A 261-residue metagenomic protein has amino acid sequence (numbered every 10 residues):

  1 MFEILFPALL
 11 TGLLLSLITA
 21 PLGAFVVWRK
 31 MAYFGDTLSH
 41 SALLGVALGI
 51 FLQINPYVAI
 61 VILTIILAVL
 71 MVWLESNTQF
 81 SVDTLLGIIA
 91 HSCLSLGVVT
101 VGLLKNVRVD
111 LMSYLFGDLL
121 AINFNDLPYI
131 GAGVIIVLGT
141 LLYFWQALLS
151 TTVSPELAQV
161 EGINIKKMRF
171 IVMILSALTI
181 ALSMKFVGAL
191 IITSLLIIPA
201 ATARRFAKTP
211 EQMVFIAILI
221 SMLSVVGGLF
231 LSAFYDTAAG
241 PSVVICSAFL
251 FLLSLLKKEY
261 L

Functional and structural regions predicted by a protein language model:
M1, L115, L119-L120, I220-Y260: C-terminal binding/interaction regions
M1-L17: Membrane-interfacial amphipathic/re-entrant helices at transmembrane-helix boundaries
F6-P7, T78, L86-A147: Transmembrane helix-bundle core of multi-pass membrane transporters and related energy-transducing complexes
A8-T11, P56-T64, D83, G87 (+3 more regions): Loop-to-transmembrane alpha-helix initiation sites
A24-V107, A203-F215, S232-F234, E259-Y260: Short loop segments and helix-boundary regions at transmembrane helix junctions of multi-pass inner-membrane proteins
S41-F51, I89-V101, A121, I165-F170 (+3 more regions): Small-residue-rich segments of transmembrane alpha-helices in multi-pass membrane proteins, especially helix faces
G139-V172: Membrane-helix/interface signature in polytopic inner-membrane proteins
I192-P241: Transmembrane alpha-helical segments in multi-pass inner-membrane proteins
